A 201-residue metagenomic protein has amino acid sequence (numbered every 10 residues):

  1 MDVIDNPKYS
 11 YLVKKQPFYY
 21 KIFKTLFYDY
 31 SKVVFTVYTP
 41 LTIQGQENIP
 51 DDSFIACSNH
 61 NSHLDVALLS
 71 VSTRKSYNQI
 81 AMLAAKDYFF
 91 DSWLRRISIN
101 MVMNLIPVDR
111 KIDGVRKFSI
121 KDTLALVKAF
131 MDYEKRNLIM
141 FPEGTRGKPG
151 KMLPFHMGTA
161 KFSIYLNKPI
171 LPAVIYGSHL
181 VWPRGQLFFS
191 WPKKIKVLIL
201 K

Functional and structural regions predicted by a protein language model:
M1-Y19, T25-Y30, G114-R116, I120-F141: Short N-terminal signal/transit or membrane-insertion segments and the immediately adjacent low-complexity/disordered
D2-G45, L68, S92-L105: A transmembrane-helix-recognition feature enriched in membrane-embedded lipid enzymes and envelope glyco-/phospholipid
P40-K201: Soluble catalytic domains of membrane acyltransferases
